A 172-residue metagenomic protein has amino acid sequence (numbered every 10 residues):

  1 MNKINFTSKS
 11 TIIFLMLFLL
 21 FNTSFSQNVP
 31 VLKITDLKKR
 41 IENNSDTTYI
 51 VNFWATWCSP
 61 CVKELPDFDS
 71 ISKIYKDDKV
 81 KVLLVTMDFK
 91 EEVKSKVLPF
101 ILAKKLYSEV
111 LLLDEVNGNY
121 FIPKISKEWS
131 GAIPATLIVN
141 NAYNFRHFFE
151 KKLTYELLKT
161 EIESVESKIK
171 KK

Functional and structural regions predicted by a protein language model:
M1-L32, V165: Bacterial Sec-dependent N-terminal signal peptides
N28-T48, S72: A short beta-strand-turn-helix
T47-Y49, F53-W57, A132: Short pre-active-site segment immediately N-terminal to redox-active cysteine/selenocysteine motifs in thiol-based
F53-D67: Conserved redox-active cysteine motifs that mediate thiol-disulfide chemistry, especially di-cysteine Cys-X(1-2)-Cys
L65-T86, L102: Conserved helix-turn-beta segment immediately C-terminal to the redox Cys motif in thioredoxin-like folds
K79-K94, L106-V116: Thiol-based oxidoreductase modules, predominantly thioredoxin-like and allied folds used for disulfide exchange
F100-I133: Short, internal strand/loop/helix patches that form the active-site neighborhood or redox-interaction surface
P134-K172: Thiol-/selenol-based redox modules, centered on thioredoxin-like and closely related oxidoreductase domains
